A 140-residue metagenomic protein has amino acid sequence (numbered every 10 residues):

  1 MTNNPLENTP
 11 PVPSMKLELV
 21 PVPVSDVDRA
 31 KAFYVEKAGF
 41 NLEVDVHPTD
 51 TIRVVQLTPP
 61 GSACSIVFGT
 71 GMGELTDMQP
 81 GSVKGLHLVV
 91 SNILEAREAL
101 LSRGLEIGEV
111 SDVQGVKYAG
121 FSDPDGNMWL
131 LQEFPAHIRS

Functional and structural regions predicted by a protein language model:
M1-M15, L19, E43-V46, R53-V54 (+2 more regions): Vicinal oxygen chelate
V12-M15, V22-C64, S102: Core segments of cupin and vicinal oxygen chelate
D26-V27, S91-L94: Helix N-cap motif at beta-to-alpha junctions
F33, L94-A99: Short amphipathic alpha-helices within nucleic acid-binding modules
N41-G81, M128-P135: Conserved short beta-strand elements that form part of the metal-binding/catalytic scaffold of enzyme active sites
M78-P80, L86-V90: Helix-adjacent hinge/juxtasegments
